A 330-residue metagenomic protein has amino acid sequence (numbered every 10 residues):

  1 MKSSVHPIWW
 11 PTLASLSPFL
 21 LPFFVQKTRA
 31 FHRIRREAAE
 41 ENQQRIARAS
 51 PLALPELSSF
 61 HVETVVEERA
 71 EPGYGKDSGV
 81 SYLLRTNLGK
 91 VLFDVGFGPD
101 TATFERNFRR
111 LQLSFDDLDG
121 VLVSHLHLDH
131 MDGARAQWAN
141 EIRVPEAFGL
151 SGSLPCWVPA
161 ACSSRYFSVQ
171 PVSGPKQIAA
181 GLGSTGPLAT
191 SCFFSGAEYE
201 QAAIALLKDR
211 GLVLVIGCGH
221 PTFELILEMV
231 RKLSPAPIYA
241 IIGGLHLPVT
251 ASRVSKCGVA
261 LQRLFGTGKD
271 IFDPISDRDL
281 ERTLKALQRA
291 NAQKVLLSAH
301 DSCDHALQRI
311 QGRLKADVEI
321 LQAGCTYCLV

Functional and structural regions predicted by a protein language model:
K2-N87, P175-C192: Zn-dependent metallo-beta-lactamase
S4-P7, H130, D209-V213, P221-C325: Cap/insert and terminal regions of metallo-dependent hydrolase folds
I34-E37, E41-Q44, Q137-V144, L150 (+1 more regions): Charged, glycine/proline-rich intrinsically disordered loops and linkers
A49, F148-A203, E319-C325: Metallo-beta-lactamase
P55, S59-L111, G196, E200-I216: Conserved beta-strand hairpin/beta-sheet module of binuclear metal-dependent hydrolase folds, prominently
E67-E68, V95-G98, L126, A161 (+4 more regions): Active-site metal-binding loops of divalent metal-dependent hydrolases
G89, V144-W157, R289-V295, K315-A316: A short helix->loop->beta-strand "cap" motif at the edges of active sites that frequently abuts
A102-L154, K232-P248: Active-site metal-binding motif and surrounding structural segment of the metallo-beta-lactamase
